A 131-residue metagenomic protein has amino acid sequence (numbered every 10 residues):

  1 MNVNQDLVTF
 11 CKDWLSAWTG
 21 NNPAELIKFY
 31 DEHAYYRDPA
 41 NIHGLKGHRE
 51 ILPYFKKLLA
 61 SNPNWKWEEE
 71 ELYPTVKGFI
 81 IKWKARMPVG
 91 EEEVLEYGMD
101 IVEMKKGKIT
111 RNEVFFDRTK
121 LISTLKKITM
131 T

Functional and structural regions predicted by a protein language model:
M1-E32, K127-T131: Short, low-complexity N-terminal intrinsically disordered segments enriched in polar/charged residues
N4, P23-V76: A solvent-exposed, acidic/Ser-Thr-rich amphipathic alpha-helical stretch
Y30, A85-M87, D100, F116: Short beta-strand segments enriched in hydrophobic/aromatic residues within well-folded beta-rich domains
K66-W67, V94-D100: Short, surface-exposed coil-to-beta transition loops
V76-A85: A short hydrophobic beta-strand element
R86-L95: Short, cysteine-centered beta-strand-loop-beta hairpins and adjacent loop/turn segments enriched in charged/polar
E113-T131: Low-complexity, intrinsically disordered terminal/linker segments enriched in charged and Gly/Pro repeats
